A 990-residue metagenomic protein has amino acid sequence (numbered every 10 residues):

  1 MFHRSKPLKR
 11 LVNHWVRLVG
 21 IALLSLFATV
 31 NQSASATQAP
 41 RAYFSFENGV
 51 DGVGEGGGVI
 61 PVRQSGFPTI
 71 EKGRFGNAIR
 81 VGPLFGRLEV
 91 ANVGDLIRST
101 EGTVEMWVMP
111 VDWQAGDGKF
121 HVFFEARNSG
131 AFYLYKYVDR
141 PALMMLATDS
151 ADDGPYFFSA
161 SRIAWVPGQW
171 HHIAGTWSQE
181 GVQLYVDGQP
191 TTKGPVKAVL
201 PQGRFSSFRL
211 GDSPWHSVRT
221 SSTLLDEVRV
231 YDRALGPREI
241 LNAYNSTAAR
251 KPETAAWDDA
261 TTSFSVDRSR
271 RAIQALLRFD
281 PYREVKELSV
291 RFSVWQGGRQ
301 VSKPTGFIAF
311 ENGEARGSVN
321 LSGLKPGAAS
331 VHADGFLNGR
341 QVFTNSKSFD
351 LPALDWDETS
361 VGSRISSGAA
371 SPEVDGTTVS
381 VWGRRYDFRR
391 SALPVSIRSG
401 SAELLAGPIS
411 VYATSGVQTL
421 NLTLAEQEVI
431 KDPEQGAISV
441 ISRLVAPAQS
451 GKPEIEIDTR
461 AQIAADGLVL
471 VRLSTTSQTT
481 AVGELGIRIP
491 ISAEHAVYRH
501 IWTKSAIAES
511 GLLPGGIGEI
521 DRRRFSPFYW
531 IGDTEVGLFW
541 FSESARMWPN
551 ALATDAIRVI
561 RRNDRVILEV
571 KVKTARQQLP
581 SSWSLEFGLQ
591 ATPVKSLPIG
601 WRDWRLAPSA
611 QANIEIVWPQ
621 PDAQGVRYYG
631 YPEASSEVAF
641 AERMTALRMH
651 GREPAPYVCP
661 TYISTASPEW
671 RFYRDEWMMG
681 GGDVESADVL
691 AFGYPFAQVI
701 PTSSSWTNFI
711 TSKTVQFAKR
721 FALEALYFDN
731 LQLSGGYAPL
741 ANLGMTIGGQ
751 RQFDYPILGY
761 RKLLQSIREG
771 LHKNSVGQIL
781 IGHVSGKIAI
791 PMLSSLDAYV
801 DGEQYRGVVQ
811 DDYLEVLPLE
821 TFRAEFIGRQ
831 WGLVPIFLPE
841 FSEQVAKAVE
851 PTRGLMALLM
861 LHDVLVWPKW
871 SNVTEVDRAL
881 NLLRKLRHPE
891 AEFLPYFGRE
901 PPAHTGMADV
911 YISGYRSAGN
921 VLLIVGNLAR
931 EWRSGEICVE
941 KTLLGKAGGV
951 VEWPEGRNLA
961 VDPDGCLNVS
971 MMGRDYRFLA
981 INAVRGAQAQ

Functional and structural regions predicted by a protein language model:
T37-G58, T69-F75, P83-A147, P167 (+5 more regions): Extracellular glycan-recognition modules
L146-H172: Short, aromatic/His-centered strand-loop micro-motif at the edge of beta-sheets
D187-S207: Short, solvent-exposed beta-strand-to-loop segments that form ligand-recognition rims of beta-rich domains
G313-A315, N320-V361, V379-S380, R385-G400 (+7 more regions): Carbohydrate-recognition beta-sandwich/jelly-roll modules in extracellular/periplasmic carbohydrate-active proteins
Q578, S582, P963-Q990: C-terminal beta-strand-rich structural cap/linker in extracellular carbohydrate-active enzymes
P580-S581, P756, R761-G945: Active-site-proximal substrate-binding groove within the catalytic cores of carbohydrate-active enzymes
T645, P654-F721: Active-site-adjacent "subsite" loops/lids of carbohydrate-active enzymes
T702-P791, S795, R806-G807: Active-site neighborhood of glycoside hydrolase catalytic domains
